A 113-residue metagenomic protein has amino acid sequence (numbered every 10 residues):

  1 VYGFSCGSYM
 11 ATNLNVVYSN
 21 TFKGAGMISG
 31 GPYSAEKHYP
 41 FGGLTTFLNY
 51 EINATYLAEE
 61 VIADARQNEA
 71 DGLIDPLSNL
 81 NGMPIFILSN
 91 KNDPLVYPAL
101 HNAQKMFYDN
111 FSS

Functional and structural regions predicted by a protein language model:
G3-S5, N90: Conserved alpha/beta-hydrolase "nucleophile elbow" surrounding the catalytic nucleophile
S5, V16, I74, L95-A99: Soluble non-cytosolic domains of exported or imported proteins
S8-N20, S29: Short glycine-enriched nucleophile-adjacent loop and the immediately C-terminal alpha-helix near the catalytic center
N13, A25, N90-P94: Second-shell loop/turn segments in exported
V17-T21, L77-G82, N110-S113: Extracellular/periplasmic catalytic domains that process cell-envelope and extracellular macromolecules
I28-S78: Mobile cap/lid helix-loop segments that gate and shape the active-site cleft of serine hydrolases
Y50-Y56, K91-S113: Active-site-adjacent alpha-helix of alpha/beta-hydrolase-fold enzymes
L80, F86-S89: Short beta-strand/loop motif that positions the catalytic acidic residue of the alpha/beta-hydrolase fold
